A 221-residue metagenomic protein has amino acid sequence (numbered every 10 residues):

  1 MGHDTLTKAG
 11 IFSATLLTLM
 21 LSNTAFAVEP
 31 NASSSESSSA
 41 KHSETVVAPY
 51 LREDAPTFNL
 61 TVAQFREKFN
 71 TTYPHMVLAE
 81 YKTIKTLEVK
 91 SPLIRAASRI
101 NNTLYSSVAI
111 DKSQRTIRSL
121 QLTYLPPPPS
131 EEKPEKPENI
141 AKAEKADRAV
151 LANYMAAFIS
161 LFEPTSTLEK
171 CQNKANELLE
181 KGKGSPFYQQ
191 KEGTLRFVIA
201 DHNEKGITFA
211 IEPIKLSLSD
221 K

Functional and structural regions predicted by a protein language model:
G2-S13: Bacterial N-terminal signal peptides that target proteins for export
G10, A40, L51-F58, V62 (+3 more regions): Intrinsic-disorder-associated interaction segments
S13-S22: Bacterial N-terminal signal peptides
N23-A27: Sec/Tat signal peptide C-region and signal peptidase I cleavage site
V28-E131: N-terminal leader/targeting segments
Y73-I110, F162-H202: A cross-family detector of function-defining hotspots
A109-E180: Long, charged/polar, surface-exposed segments that mediate recognition or autoinhibition
E204-K221: Short, low-complexity, Pro/Ser/Thr/Gly-rich segments in the mature regions of secreted, periplasmic
